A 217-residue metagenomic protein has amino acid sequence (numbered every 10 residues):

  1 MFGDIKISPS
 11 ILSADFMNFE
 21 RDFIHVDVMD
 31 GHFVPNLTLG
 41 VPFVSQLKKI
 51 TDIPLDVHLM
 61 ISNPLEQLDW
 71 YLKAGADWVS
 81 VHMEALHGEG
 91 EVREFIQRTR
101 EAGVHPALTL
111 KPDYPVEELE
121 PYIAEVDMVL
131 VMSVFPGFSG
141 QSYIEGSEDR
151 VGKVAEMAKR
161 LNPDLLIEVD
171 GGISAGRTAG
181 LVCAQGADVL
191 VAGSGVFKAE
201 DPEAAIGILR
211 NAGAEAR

Functional and structural regions predicted by a protein language model:
M1-S13, E20: N-terminal amphipathic alpha-helix/helix-capping segment at the start of soluble metabolic enzymes
I7-S10, I24-V26, L55-L59, V79-V81 (+4 more regions): Hydrophobic faces of well-ordered beta-strands that scaffold small-molecule active sites in alpha/beta enzyme cores
F16, D22, N63-K73, D113-E125 (+1 more regions): Catalytic cores of alpha/beta
F19, D27, Y71, V129 (+5 more regions): Conserved, mostly hydrophobic/aromatic
H25, D30-R98: N-terminal active-site wall of soluble small-molecule enzyme domains
L37-H58, R98-A107, S147-I167, A175 (+1 more regions): Alpha-helix-loop-beta-strand connector modules within alpha/beta enzyme cores
E66-Q67, D77-L166, R177: Conserved anion-binding
C183, F197-R217: C-terminal helical cap(s) of enzyme catalytic domains, especially alpha/beta-barrels
